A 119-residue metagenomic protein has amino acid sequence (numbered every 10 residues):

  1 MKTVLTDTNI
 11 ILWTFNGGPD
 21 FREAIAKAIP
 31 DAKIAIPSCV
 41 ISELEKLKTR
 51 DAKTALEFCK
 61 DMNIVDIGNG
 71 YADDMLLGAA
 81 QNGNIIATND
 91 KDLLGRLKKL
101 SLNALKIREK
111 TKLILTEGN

Functional and structural regions predicted by a protein language model:
M1-G17: Metal-dependent nucleic-acid phosphoesterase active-site entry motif
M1-T3, D31, G83: A general structural motif
N16-V40: A short alpha/beta connector and helix-capping loop motif
A35-N119: Nuclease catalytic cores that cleave nucleic-acid phosphodiester bonds, predominantly acidic two-metal-ion
